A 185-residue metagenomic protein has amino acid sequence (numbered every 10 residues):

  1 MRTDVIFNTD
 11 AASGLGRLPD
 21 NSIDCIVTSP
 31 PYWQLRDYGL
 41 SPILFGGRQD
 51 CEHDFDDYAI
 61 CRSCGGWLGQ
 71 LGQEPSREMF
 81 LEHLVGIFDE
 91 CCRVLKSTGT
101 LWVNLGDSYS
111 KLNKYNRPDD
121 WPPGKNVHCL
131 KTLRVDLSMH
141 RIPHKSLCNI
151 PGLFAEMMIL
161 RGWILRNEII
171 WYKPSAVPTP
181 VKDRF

Functional and structural regions predicted by a protein language model:
M1-F185: S-adenosyl-L-methionine-dependent nucleic acid methyltransferase catalytic domains
